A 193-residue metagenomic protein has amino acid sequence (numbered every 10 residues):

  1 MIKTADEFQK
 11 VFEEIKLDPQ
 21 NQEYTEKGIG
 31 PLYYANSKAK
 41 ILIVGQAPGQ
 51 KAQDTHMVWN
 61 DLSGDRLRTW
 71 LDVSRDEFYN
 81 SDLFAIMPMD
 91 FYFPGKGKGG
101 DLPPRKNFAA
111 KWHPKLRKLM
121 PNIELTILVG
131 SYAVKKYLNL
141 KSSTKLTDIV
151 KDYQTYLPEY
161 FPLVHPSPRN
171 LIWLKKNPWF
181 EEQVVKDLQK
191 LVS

Functional and structural regions predicted by a protein language model:
I2-K151, Y156-V192: A polyanion-binding, active-site-adjacent surface
